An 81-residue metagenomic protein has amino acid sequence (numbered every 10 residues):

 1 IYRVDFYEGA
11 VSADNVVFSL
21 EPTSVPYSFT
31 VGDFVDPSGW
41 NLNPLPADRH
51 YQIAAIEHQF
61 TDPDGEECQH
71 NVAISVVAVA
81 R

Functional and structural regions predicted by a protein language model:
I1-V17: Short, basic/aromatic beta-hairpin or loop at an interaction surface
D5-Y7, E21, S38, A54 (+1 more regions): A structural detector for beta-sheet-dominated domains
V11, A80-R81: Short intrinsically disordered terminal tails
V16-V25: Short alpha-helix capping/helix-loop boundary micro-motifs
P26-T30: Short, well-ordered loop/turn sites that connect or cap secondary structure elements
F34, S38-L45: Short, charged beta-turn/beta-strand-edge "cap" motif at the junction between a beta-strand and an adjacent loop
P44-Q59: Short beta-strand-centered aromatic/proline hotspots
A55, Q59-A78: Short, solvent-exposed secondary-structure boundary/capping segments
